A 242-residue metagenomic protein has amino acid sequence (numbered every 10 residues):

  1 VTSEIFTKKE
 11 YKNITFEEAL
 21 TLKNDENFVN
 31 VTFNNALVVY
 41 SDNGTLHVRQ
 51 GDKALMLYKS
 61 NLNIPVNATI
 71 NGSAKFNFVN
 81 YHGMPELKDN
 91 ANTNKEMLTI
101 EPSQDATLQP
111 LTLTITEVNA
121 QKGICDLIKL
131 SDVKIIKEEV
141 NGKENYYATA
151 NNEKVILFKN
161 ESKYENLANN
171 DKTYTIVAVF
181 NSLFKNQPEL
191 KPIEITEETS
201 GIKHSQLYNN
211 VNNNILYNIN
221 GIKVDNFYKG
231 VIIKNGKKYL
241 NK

Functional and structural regions predicted by a protein language model:
V1-T199: OB-fold single-stranded nucleic acid-binding module
T199-K242: C-terminal outer-membrane/trafficking sorting elements
